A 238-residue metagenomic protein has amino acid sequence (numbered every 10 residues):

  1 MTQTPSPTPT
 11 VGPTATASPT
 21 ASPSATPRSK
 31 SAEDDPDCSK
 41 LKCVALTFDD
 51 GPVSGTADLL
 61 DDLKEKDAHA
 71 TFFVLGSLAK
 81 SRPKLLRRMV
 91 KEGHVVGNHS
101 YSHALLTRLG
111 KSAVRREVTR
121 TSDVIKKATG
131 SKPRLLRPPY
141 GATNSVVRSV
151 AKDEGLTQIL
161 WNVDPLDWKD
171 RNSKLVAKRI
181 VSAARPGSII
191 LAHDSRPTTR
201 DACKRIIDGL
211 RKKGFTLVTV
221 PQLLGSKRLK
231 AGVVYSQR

Functional and structural regions predicted by a protein language model:
M1-T8: C-terminal region of N-terminal signal peptides and the immediate post-cleavage residues of exported proteins
V11, A15-L109, A113, E117-V124 (+1 more regions): Active-site beta->alpha N-cap acidic-glycine motif
D35, K66, A79-K80, T198-R238: C-terminal domain-boundary segment and adjacent tail
K42-C43, K66-T71, K91-V95, S131-R134 (+3 more regions): Loop/turn elements at helix/coil->beta-strand transitions in domains of secreted/extracellular proteins
F48-D50, F73-S77, S100-Y101, R137-G141 (+3 more regions): Active-site-proximal beta-strand/loop segments in catalytic clefts of secreted hydrolases
D49, L63, F72, V96-H99 (+7 more regions): Conserved, mostly hydrophobic/aromatic
A104-K132, Y140-P186, T199-D201, R205: Alpha-helical scaffold elements lining the catalytic groove of polysaccharide deacetylases
